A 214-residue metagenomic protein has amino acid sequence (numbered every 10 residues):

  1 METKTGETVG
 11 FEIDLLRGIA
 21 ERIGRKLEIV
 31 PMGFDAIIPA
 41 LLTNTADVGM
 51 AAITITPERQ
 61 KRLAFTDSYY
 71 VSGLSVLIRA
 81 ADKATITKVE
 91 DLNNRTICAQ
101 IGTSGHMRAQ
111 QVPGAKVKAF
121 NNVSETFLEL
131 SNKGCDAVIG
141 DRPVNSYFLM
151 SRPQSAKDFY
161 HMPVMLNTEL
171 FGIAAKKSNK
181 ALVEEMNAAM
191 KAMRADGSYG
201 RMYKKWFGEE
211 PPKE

Functional and structural regions predicted by a protein language model:
M1-A52, K61, D196: Extracytoplasmic small-molecule ligand-binding "clamshell" domains of the periplasmic binding protein/Venus flytrap
M1-T5, L16-K26, V89, G102-V123 (+1 more regions): Ligand-binding cleft/hinge of the Venus flytrap
I13, E28-P39, A84, T103 (+2 more regions): Short helix-initiation/N-cap motifs at beta->coil->alpha
E21, V30-P31, D35-V48, R62-A64 (+3 more regions): Short helices/loops that flank or line small-molecule/ion binding pockets
A36, I53-K61, R108-Q111, D136-N167: A ligand-binding cleft/hinge motif common to bilobed small-molecule-binding domains
V71-I78, R142, S146-K191, F207-E214: Periplasmic-binding protein-like
R79-T96: Flexible hinge/capping segments at coil-to-helix
S104-F120, K157-H161, A188-E214: Ligand-binding clefts/hinges and TM-proximal coupling segments of bilobed small-molecule sensing domains
